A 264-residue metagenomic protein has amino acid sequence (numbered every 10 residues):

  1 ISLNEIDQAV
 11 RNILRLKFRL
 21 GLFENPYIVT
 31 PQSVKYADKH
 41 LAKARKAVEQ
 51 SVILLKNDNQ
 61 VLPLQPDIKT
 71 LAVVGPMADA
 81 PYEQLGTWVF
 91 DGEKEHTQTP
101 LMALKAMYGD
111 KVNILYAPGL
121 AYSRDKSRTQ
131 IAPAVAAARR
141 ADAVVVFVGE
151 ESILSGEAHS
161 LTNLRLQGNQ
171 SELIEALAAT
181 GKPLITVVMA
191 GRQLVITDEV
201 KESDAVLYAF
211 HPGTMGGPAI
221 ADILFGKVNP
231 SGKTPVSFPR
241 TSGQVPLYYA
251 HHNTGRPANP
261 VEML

Functional and structural regions predicted by a protein language model:
I1-G86, G92-L101, K105-K111, L115 (+1 more regions): Secreted, periplasmic, or luminal enzymes acting at the cell surface/secretory milieu
Y82-G86, V148-G168: Glycine/threonine-rich flexible loop motifs
M102-A137: Conserved SGNH/GDSL esterase-like catalytic core that processes O-acyl groups on lipids and polysaccharides
K105, I174-K182: Surface-exposed amphipathic alpha-helices with a cationic face
I114, T180-T186: Short beta-strand/loop segments at the ligand-binding rim of alpha/beta enzyme cores
A141: An anion/phosphate-binding loop that grips the pyrophosphate of nucleotide cofactors and donors
N169-I174, L184-T186, V206, I220: Extended, hydrophobic alpha-helical segments in both membrane/secreted and soluble proteins
